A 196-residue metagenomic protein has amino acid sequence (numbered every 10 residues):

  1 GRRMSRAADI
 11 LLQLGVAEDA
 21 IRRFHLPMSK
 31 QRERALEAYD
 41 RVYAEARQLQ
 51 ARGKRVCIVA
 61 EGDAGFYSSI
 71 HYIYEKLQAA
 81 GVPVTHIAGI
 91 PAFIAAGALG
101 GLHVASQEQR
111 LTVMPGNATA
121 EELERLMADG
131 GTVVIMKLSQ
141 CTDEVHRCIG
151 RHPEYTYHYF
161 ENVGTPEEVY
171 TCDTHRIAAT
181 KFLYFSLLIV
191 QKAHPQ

Functional and structural regions predicted by a protein language model:
G1-V82, S186-L187, Q191-P195: Class I S-adenosyl-L-methionine
M4, M127-Q196: A contiguous loop/helix-start segment that scaffolds small-molecule binding in enzyme catalytic cores
L12-L14, Y72-K76, G101, R147-P153 (+1 more regions): Short, solvent-exposed amphipathic alpha-helical segments in soluble enzyme and RNA/protein-processing domains
R23, I58-A60, H86-G89, S106 (+2 more regions): General beta-strand structural signal in soluble alpha/beta enzymes
P27-R32, A92, T119-E121, T165-E167: A short acidic, often aromatic-flanked loop/helix-cap motif at beta-alpha or helix-coil junctions that lines enzyme
R34-A44, L99-L102, L126-G130, Y170-I177: Short, surface-exposed amphipathic charged segments that create phosphate/polyanion-binding patches used for binding
R41-L49, H103-P115, R176-L187: A polyampholytic, Gly/Pro-enriched intrinsically disordered region
G62-D129, A179, A193: Class I SAM-dependent methyltransferase SAM-binding "motif I" and its flanking Rossmann-like core
